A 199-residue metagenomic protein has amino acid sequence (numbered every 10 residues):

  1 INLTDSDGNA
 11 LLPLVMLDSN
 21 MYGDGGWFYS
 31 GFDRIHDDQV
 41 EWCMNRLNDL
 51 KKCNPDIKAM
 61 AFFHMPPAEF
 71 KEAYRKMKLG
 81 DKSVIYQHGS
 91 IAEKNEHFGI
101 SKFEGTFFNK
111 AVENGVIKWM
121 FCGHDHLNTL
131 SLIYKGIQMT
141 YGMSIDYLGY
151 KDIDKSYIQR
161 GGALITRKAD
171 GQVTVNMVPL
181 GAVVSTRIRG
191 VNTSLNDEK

Functional and structural regions predicted by a protein language model:
I1-Y29, D37: Eukaryotic endomembrane system proteins
N2-G8, F107-N114, N128-K199: Binuclear metal-dependent phosphoesterase catalytic core
L11, G26-Y29, S83, A92 (+3 more regions): Polar low-complexity intrinsically disordered regions enriched in Ser/Thr and small residues
L11-M21, F62, Q138-S144: Active-site-proximal beta-strand elements of phosphoester/diester hydrolases
P13-V15, Y29-D125: His/acidic metal-ligating clusters that form di-metal
S19-D24, M65-E69, D125-N128, S144-Y147 (+1 more regions): Solvent-exposed loop/turn segments at secondary-structure junctions within structured extracellular/periplasmic domains
W27, K71-Y74, L132-I133, D152: Short, well-ordered secondary-structure micro-motifs
